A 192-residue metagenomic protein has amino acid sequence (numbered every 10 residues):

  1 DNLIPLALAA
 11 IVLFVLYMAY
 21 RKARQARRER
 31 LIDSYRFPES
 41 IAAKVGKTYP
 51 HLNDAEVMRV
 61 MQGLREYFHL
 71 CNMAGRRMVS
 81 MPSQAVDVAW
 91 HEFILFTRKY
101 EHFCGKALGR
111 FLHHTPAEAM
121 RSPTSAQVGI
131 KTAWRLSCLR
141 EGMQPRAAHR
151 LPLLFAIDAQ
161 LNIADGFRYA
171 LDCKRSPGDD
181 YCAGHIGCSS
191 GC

Functional and structural regions predicted by a protein language model:
D1-C192: Acidic, Ser/Thr/Pro-rich intrinsically disordered cytosolic tails and loops of eukaryotic transmembrane proteins
